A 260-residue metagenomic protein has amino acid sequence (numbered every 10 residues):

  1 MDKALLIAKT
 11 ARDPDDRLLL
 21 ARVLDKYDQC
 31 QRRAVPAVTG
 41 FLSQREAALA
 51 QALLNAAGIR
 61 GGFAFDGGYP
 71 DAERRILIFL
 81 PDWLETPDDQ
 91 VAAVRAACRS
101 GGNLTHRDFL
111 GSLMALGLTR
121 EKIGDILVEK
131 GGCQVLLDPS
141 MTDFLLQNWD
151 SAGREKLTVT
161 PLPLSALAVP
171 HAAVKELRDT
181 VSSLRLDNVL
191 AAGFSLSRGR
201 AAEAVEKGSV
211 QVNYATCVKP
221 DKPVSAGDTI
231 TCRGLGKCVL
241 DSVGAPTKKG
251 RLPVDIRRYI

Functional and structural regions predicted by a protein language model:
M1-D187, G193, T216, G236-I260: Ferredoxin-like alpha/beta domains used as RNA- or RNAP-binding modules
S183-G234: Basic (Lys/Arg-enriched) interaction patch that binds polyanionic ligands
